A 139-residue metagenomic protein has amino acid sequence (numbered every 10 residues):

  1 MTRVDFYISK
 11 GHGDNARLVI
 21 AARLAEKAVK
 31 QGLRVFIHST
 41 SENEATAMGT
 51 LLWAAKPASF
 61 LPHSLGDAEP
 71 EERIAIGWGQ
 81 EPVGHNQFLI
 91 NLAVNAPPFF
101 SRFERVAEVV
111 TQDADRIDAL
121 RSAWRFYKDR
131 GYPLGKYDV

Functional and structural regions predicted by a protein language model:
M1-R17: Glycine-rich phosphate-binding "P-loop"
D5-I8, R34-T40, L89-N91, E108-V109: Short hydrophobic beta-strand segments
I8, H12, K30, V83: Conserved beta/loop motifs at nucleotide-recognition and modification sites
L18-D67: Short, well-structured hydrophobic secondary-structure segments
L24, L52-A55, V106-A107, A123-F126: Short, solvent-exposed amphipathic alpha-helical segments in soluble enzyme and RNA/protein-processing domains
G66-E104: Mid-chain, well-packed structural core segment of small domains
R105-R116: Trafficking entry modules
D118-V139: Well-ordered alpha/beta subsegment
